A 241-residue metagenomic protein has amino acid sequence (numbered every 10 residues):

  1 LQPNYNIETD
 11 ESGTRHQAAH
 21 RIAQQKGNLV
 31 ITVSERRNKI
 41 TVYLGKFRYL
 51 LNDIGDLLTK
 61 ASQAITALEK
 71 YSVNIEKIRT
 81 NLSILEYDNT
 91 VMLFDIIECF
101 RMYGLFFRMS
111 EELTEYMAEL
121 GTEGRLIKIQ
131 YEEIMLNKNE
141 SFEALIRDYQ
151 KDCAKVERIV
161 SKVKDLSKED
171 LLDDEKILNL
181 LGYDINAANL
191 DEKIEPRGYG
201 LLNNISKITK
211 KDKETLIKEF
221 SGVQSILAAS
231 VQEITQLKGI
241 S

Functional and structural regions predicted by a protein language model:
L1-D170: Divalent-cation
N139-Q236: Long, highly charged, low-complexity intrinsically disordered interaction regions that mediate electrostatic DNA/RNA
K238-S241: Extracellular LysM carbohydrate-binding repeats and other cell-envelope/extracellular binding modules
